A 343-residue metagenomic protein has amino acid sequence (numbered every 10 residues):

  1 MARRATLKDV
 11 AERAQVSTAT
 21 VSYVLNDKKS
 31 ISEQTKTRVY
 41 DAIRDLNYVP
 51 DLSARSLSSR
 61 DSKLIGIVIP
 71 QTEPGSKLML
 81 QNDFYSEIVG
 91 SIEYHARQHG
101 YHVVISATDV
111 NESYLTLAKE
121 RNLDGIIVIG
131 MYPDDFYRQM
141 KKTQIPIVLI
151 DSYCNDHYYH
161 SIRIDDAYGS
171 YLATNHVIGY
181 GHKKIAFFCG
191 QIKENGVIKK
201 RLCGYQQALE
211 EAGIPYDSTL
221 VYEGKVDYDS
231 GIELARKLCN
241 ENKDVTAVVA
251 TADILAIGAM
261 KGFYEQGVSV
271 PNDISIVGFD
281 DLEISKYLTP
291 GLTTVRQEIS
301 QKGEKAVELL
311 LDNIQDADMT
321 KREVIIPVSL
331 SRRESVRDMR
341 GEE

Functional and structural regions predicted by a protein language model:
M1-A2, R60-N175, L238-N240, D244: Alpha-helical recognition/docking segments in bacterial nutrient-uptake and carbohydrate-utilization systems
M1-L64, R337-E343: N-terminal helix-turn-helix DNA-binding module of bacterial transcription factors
A42, S91, H95, Q139 (+4 more regions): Alpha-helical structural signal in soluble globular domains
V49, G100-H102, P146, K183 (+2 more regions): Residue-level detector of anion-binding/catalytic polar loops
P70-S86, H102-Y114, R163-L172, F188-L234 (+4 more regions): Hinge/beta->alpha junction and helix N-cap segments in small-molecule ligand-binding domains
D124-I129, A186-C189, V221, N242-A252 (+1 more regions): Periplasmic-binding protein-like
L234-E343: Flexible loop/turn connectors
